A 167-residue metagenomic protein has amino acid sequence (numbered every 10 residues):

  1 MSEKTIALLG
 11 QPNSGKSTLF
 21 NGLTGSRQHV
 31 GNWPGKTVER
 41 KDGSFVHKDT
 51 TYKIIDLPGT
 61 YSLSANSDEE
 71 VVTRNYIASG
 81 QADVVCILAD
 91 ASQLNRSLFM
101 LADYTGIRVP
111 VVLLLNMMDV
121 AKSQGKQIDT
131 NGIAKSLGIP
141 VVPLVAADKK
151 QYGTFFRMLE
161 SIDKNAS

Functional and structural regions predicted by a protein language model:
M1-S62: Conserved G1/Walker A P-loop phosphate-binding module
Q11, L57, V109, I139-V142: Hydrophobic alpha-helix-in-membranes signature
P34, K53, A65, E69 (+4 more regions): Helical mechanochemical/support elements of P-loop NTPase systems and associated helical scaffolds
G35, G59-T60, A91-L94, M117-K122 (+1 more regions): Conserved nucleotide-binding/hydrolysis micro-motifs of P-loop NTPases
V46-K48, V72-P140: Conserved C-terminal guanine-recognition region of P-loop GTPase G domains, centered on the G4
A65, L88-A89, P143-L144: Small/polar loops that bind or transfer phosphate-bearing groups
A121-A166: Canonical P-loop GTPase G-domain recognition
